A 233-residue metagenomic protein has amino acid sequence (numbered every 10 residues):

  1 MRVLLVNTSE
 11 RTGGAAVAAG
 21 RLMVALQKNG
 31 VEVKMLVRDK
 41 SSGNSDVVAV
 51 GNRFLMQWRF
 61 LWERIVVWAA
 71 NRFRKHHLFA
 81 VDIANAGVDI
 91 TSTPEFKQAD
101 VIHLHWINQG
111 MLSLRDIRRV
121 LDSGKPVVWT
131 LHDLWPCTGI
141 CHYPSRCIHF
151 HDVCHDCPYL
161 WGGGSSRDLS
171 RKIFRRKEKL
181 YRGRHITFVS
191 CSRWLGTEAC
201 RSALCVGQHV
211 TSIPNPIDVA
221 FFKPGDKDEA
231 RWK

Functional and structural regions predicted by a protein language model:
M1-G51, K97, D122-G124, Q208: N-terminal subdomain of nucleotide-sugar transferases
V6, L36, H105, T130 (+2 more regions): Short hydrophobic segments within beta-strands
V17-A18, N44-V50, D116, G139-P144 (+3 more regions): Short aromatic-enriched loop/helix-cap "lid" or pocket-rim segments at secondary-structure transitions that line
K28-V101: A conserved catalytic-core segment of Leloir-type glycosyltransferases
T91-M111, K125-H132: Short N-terminal targeting/anchoring amphipathic segment
D122, W135, C147-V189, A203-S212: Membrane-proximal helix-turn-helix segments that form the acceptor-binding/catalytic region of lipid-linked
F174-K177, K223-K233: A short helix/loop element that forms part of the nucleotide-sugar donor recognition site in Leloir-type
W194, P216: Carbohydrate-associated surface elements
